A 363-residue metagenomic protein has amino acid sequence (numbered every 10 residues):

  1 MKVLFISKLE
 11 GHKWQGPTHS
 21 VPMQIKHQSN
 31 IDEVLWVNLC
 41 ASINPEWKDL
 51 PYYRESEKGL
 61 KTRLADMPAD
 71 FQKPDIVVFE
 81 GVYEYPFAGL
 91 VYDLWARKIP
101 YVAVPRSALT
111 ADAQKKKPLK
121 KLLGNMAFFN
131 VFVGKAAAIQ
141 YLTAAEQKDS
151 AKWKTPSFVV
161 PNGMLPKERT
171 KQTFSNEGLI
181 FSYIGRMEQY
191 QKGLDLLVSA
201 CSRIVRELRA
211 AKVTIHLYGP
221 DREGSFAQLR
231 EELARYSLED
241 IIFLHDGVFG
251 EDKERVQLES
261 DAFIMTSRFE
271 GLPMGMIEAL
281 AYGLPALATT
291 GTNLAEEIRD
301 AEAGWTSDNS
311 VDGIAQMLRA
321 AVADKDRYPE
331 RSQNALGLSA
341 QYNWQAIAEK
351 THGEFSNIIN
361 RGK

Functional and structural regions predicted by a protein language model:
L4-I6, Q140, M164, T173-K192 (+2 more regions): Conserved donor-binding/catalytic core segment of Leloir-type glycosyltransferases
N38-S42, I184, V213-Q228: Glycosyltransferase donor-sugar binding loop
K121-I139: Membrane-proximal helix-turn-helix segments that form the acceptor-binding/catalytic region of lipid-linked
A227-V248: Nucleotide-activated donor-binding/catalytic signature segment of Leloir-type glycosyltransferases, i.e., the conserved
G247-V248, R255-S260: Short alpha-helical donor nucleotide-sugar binding micro-motif in glycosyltransferases
R268: Aromatic "clamp/platform" in nucleotide-sugar-dependent glycosyltransferases that forms part of the donor/acceptor
P285-T289: Short hydrophobic beta-strand element within catalytic cores of glycosyltransferases and related nucleotide-activated
D300-D312, A320-D326: Conserved acidic donor-binding segment of nucleotide-sugar-dependent glycosyltransferases
